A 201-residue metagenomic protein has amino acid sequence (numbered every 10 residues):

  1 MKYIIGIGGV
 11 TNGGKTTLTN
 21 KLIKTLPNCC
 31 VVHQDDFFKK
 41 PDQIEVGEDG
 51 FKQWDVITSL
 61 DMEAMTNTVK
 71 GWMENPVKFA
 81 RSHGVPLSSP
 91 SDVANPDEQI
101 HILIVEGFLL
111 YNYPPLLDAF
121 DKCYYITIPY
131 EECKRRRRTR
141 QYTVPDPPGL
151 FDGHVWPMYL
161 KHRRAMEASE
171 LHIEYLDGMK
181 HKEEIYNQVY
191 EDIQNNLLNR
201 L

Functional and structural regions predicted by a protein language model:
M1-K2, E98-I100, T139-Y142, P157-L201: NTP-dependent small-molecule kinase module
G9: The Walker A (P-loop) glycine that initiates the GxxxxGKT/S ATP-binding motif of P-loop NTPases
N12: Walker A (P-loop) phosphate-binding loop of P-loop NTPases
K15: Conserved lysine of the Walker
L18: Hydrophobic positions on the alpha1 helix immediately C-terminal to the Walker A/P-loop
K24-V32: Post-Walker A helix-loop "phosphate-sensing" segment adjacent to the P-loop in P-loop NTPases
C30, K39-S88, I102: Conserved nucleotide-sensing/catalytic segment adjacent to the nucleotide-binding pocket in NTP-handling enzymes
D49-Q53, P114-R164: A glycine- and Lys/Arg-enriched "phosphate-lid" helix/loop adjacent to the NTP-binding pocket of small-molecule kinases
